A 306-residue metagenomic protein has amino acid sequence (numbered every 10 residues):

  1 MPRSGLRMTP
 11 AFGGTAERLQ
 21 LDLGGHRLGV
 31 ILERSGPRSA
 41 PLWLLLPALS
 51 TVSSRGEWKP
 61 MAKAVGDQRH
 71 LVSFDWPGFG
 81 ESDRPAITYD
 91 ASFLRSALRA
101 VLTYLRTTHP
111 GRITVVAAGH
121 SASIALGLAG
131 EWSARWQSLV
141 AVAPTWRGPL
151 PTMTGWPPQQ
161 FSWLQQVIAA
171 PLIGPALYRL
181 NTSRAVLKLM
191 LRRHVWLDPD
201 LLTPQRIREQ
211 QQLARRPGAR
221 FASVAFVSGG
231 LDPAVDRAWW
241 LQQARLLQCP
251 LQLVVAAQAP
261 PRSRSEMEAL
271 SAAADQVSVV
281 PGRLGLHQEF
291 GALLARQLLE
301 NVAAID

Functional and structural regions predicted by a protein language model:
M1-Q20: An N-terminal hydrophobic leader/cap segment in hydrolases
G29, E33-E81: Conserved HGGG/HGGXW glycine-rich cap/lid loop of the alpha/beta-hydrolase fold
K59, S73-H120, W146, R296: Active-site loop/oxyanion-hole signature of alpha/beta-hydrolase fold enzymes
H109-W156: Conserved hydrolase catalytic core segment
P149-L197: Alpha-helical membrane-targeting segments
R179-Q243: Conserved alpha/beta-hydrolase catalytic His-Asp/Glu region
Q243-L284: Conserved loop-alpha-helix segment in the C-terminal half of the alpha/beta-hydrolase fold that carries the catalytic
L270-D306: Catalytic active-site module of serine/aspartate enzymes centered on a nucleophile-bearing elbow/loop
